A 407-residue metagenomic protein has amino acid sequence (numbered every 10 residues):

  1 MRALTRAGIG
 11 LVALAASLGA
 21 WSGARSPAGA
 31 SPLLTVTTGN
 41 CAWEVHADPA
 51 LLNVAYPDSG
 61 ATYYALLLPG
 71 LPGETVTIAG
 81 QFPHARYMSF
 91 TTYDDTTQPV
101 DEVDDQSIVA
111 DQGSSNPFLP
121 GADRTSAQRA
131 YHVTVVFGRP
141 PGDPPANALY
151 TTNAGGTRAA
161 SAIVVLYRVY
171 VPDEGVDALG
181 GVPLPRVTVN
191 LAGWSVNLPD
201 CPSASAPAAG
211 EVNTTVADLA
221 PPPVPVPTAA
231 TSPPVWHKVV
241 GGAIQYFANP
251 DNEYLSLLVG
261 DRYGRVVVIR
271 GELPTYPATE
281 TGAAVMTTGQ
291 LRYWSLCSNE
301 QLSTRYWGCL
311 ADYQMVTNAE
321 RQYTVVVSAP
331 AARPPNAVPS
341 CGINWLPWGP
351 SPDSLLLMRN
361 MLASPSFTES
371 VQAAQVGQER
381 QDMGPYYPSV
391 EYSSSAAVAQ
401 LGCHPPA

Functional and structural regions predicted by a protein language model:
M1-R25: Secretory targeting and sorting signals
R25-S31: Ser/Thr/Pro/Gly-rich low-complexity linker/stalk segments immediately outside membranes or between
S31-A407: A compositional/structural signature for long, glycine/proline-rich flexible linkers and loops on extracytoplasmic
